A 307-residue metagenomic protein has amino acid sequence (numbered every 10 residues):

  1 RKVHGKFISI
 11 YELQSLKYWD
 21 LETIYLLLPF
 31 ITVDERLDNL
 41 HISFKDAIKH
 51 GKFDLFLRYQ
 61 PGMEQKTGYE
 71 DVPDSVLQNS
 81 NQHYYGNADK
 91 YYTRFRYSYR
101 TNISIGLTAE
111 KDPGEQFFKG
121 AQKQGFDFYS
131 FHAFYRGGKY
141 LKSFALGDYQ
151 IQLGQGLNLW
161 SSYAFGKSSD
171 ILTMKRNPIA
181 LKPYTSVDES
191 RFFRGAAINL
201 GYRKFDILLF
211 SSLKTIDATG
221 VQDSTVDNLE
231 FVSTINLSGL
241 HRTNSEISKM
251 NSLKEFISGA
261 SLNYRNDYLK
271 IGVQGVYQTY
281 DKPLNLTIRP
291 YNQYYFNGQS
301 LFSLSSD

Functional and structural regions predicted by a protein language model:
K2-D307: Outer-membrane beta-barrel channel domains
